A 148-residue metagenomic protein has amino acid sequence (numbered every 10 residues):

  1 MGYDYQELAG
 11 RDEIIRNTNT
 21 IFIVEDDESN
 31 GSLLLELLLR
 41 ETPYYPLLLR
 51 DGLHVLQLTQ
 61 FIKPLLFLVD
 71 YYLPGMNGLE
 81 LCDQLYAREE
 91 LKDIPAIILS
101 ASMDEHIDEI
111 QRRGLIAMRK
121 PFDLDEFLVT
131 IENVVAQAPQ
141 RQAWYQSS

Functional and structural regions predicted by a protein language model:
M1-F22, D125-S148: Non-catalytic signal-transmission and effector/linker regions of two-component phosphorelay proteins
E25: Conserved acidic carboxylate
E28-L47: Two-component/phosphorelay signaling modules centered on CheY-like receiver
L48-L66: Acidic, metal-coordinating helix/loop segments flanking the phosphotransfer/catalytic sites of two-component signaling
D51, N77-D83: Acidic catalytic/metal-coordinating carboxylates
V69-D70: Active-site residues of response regulator receiver
P74, K92: The feature encodes the CheY-like receiver
E80, S102-K120, D125, V129: Alpha4 helix (beta4-alpha4-beta5 surface) of REC/receiver domains from two-component response regulators
